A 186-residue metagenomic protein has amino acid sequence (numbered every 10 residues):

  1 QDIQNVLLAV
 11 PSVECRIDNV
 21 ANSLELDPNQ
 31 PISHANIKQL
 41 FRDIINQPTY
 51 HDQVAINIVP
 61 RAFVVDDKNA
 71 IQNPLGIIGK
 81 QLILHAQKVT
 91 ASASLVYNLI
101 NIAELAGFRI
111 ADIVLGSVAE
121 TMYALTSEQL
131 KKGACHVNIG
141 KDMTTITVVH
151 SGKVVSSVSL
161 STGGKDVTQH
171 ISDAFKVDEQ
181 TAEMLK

Functional and structural regions predicted by a protein language model:
Q1-C135, K153-V155, G164, Q180: Nucleotide/phosphate-binding catalytic cleft detector across ATP-hydrolyzing and phosphate-transferring enzymes
L125-K186: Acidic, glycine-rich loop-and-beta core segments that form the ion-binding/anion-interacting portion of active sites
